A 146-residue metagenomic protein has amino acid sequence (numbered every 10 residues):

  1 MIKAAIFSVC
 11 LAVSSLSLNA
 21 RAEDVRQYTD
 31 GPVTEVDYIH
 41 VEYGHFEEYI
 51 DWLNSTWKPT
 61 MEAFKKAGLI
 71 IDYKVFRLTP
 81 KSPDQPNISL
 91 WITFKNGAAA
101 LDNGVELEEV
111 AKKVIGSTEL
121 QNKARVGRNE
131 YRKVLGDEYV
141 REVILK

Functional and structural regions predicted by a protein language model:
A5-S15: Bacterial N-terminal signal peptides
L16-A22: Sec/Tat signal peptide C-region and signal peptidase I cleavage site
A22-Q27, R77-T79: Short beta-strand/turn micro-motifs at beta-sheet edges
V25-Y28, A63-I71, W91-R141: An amphipathic, aromatic/His-enriched active-site/gating alpha helix that lines ligand/cofactor pockets
T29-G44: Acidic/histidine-rich, surface-exposed loop or edge segments in extracytoplasmic proteins
E42, F46-I50, N54, K81-D84 (+2 more regions): Solvent-exposed, acidic/flexible segments
H45-D72: Short amphipathic alpha-helical segments
T79-I92: Charged, often glycine-rich, active-site loop that binds/positions anionic groups
